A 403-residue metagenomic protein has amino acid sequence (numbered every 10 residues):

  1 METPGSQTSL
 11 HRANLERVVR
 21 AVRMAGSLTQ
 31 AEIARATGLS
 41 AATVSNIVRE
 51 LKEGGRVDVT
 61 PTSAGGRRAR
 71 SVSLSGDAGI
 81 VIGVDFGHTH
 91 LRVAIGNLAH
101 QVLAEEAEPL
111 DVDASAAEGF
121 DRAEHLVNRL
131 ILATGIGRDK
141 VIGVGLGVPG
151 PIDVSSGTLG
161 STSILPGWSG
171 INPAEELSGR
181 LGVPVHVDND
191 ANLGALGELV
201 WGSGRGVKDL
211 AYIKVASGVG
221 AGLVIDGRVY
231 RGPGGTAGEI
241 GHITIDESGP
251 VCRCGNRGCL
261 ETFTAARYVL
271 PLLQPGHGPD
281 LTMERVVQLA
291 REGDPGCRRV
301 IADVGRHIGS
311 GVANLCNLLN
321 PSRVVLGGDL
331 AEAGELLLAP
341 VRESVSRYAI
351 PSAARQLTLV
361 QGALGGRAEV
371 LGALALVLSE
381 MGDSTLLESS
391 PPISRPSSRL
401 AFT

Functional and structural regions predicted by a protein language model:
M1-K140, S248-V251, N256-T403: ATP-binding/phosphotransfer module of carbohydrate and carboxylate kinases, centering on a glycine-rich
V59-T60, V185-N189, L223: General beta-strand structural signal in soluble alpha/beta enzymes
V81-D85, V141-G145, L210-K214, G220-G222 (+1 more regions): Short glycine-aspartate micro-motif
N97, V154, V224: Short, acidic, Ser/Thr-enriched surface-loop or helix-capping motifs
V102, E106-D209, L336-Y348: Glycine-rich phosphate-binding loop and adjoining helix at the ATP-binding site of ATP-dependent phosphoryl-transfer
D190, A216, A373: Active-site glycine-centered loops adjacent to acidic/histidine catalytic or metal-binding residues that shape
T236-I245: Short, intrinsically disordered, charge-biased short linear motifs at domain edges
